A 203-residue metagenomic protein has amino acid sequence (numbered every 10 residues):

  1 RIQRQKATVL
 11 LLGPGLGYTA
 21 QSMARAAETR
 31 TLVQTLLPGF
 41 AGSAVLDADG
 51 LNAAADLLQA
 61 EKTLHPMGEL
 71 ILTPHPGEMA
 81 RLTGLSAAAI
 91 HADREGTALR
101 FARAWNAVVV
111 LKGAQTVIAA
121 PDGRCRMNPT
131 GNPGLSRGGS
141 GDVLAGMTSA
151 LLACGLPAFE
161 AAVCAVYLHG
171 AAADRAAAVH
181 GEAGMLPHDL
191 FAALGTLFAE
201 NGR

Functional and structural regions predicted by a protein language model:
R1-T130: Glycine-rich phosphate/dinucleotide-binding loop and adjoining beta-alpha-beta core of small-molecule
G15-T19, Q115, P133, S140-L144 (+2 more regions): Gly/Ser/Thr-rich beta-alpha loop segments that engage phosphate groups in nucleotides
M23-A27, M67, G123, N132-L135 (+4 more regions): N-terminal loops that bind phosphate or other acidic moieties and the adjacent beta-alpha structural core
A80-R81, R137-L168: Short, small-residue alpha-helix embedded
L82-T83, P129-L135, A145, S149 (+1 more regions): Short beta-alpha connecting loops at secondary-structure transitions that line or flank enzyme active sites
A88-R94, G155-V163, G181-M185: Short, charged, surface-exposed loops that flank catalytic or proteolytic processing sites
G96-L99, R126, A145-G146, F159 (+1 more regions): Feature representing long, continuous alpha-helical segments
A171-R203: Charged C-terminal helix
